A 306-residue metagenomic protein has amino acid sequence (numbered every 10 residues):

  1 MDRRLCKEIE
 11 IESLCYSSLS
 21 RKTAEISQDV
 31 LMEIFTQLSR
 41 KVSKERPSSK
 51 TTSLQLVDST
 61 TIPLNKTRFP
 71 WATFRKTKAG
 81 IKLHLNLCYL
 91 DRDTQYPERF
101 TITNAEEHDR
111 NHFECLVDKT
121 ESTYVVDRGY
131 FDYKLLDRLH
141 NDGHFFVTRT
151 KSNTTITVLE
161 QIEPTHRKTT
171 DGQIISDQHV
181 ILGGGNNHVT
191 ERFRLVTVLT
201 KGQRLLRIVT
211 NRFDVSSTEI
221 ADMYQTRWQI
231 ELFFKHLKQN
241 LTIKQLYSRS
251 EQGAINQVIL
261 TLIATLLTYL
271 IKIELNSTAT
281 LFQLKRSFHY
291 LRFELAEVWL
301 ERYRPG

Functional and structural regions predicted by a protein language model:
M1-I11: DNA-recognition alpha helix
E12-S13, S18-I26, V30-Q37, S49-S53 (+2 more regions): Single, function-defining residue in the core of a domain
V42-R46: Alpha-helical solenoid repeats of the armadillo/HEAT superfamily in eukaryotic scaffolding/adaptor proteins
T73: Active-site neighborhoods of divalent-metal-dependent phosphate/nucleic-acid chemistry enzymes
